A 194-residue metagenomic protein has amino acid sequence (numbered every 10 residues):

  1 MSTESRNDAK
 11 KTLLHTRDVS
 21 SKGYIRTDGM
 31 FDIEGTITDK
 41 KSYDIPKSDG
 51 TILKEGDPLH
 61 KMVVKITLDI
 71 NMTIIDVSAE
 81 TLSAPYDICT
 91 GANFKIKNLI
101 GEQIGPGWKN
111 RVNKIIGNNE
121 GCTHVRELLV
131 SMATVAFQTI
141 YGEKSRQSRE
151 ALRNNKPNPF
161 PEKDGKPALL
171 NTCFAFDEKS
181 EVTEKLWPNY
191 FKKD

Functional and structural regions predicted by a protein language model:
M1-I45: Short, Gly/Pro- and small/polar-rich lid/capping loops
T3, G23, I37-D194: Active-site- and interface-proximal helix/loop "cap" or "latch" segments in soluble metabolic and energy-transducing
